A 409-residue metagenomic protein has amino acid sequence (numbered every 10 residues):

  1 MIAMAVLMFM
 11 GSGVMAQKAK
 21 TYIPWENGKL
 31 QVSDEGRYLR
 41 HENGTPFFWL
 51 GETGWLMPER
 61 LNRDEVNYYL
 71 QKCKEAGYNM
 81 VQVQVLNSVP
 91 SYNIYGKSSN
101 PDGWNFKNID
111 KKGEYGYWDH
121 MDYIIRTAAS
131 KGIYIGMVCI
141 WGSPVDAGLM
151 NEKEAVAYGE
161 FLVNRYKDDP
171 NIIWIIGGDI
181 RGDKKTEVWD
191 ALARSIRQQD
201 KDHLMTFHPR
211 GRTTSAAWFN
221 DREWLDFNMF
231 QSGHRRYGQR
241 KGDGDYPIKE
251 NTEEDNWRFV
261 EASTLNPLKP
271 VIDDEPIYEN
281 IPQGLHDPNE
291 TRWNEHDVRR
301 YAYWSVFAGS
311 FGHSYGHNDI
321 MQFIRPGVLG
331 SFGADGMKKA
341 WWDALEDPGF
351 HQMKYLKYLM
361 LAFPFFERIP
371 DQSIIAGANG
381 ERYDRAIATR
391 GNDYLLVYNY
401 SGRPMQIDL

Functional and structural regions predicted by a protein language model:
M1-I2, D221, D255, P348-Y355: Alpha-helical structural motif
M1-K18: Bacterial Sec-dependent N-terminal signal peptides
I2, I125, V156, D190 (+2 more regions): Hydrophobic alpha-helical segments
Q17, T45, P267-V271, Y278-P282 (+1 more regions): Aromatic- and carboxylate-lined catalytic core of secreted/periplasmic carbohydrate-active enzymes
K20-Q239, E250-E254: Active-site mouth of glycoside hydrolases
K201-L204, R222-G327: Catalytic-core region of carbohydrate-active enzymes that cleave or remodel glycosidic bonds
